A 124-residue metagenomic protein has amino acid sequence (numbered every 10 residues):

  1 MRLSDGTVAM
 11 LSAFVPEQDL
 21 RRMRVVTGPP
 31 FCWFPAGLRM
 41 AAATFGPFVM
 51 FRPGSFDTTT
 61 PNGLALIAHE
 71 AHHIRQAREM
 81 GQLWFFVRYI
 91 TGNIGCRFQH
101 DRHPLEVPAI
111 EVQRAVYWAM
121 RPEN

Functional and structural regions predicted by a protein language model:
M1-F48, P53, M80-N124: Metalloprotease/metallohydrolase-associated module, dominated by Zn2+-dependent proteases
F56-T58: Short helix-loop capping/hinge motifs at secondary-structure junctions, enriched in acidic/polar residues
T60-R75: Short alpha-helix carrying the canonical HExxH Zn2+-binding catalytic motif
